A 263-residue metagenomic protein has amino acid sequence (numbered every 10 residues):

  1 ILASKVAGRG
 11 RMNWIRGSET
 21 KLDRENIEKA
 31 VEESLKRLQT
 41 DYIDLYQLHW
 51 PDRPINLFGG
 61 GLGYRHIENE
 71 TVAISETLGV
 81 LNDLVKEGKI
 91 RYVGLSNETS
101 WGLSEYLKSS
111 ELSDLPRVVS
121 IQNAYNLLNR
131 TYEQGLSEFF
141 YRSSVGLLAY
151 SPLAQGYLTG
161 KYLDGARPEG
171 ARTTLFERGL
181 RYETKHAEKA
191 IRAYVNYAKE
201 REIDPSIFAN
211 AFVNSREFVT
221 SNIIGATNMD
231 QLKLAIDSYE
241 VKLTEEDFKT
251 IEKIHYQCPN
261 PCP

Functional and structural regions predicted by a protein language model:
I1-L22, H49: Structural motif corresponding to the early beta-alpha repeats
I1-V6, E25, D41, K86: N-terminal binding-site loop/beta-alpha segment at the start of enzyme catalytic domains that lines or forms
A3-K5, D44-L48, L148-S151: Non-cysteine beta-strand/loop elements that form the S-adenosyl-L-methionine
N13-E28, Y64-V72: Active-site mouth loops of central-metabolism enzymes
D23-R37, L78, L103-L107: Short, acidic/polar
I27-Y42, G135-S144, D247: Short amphipathic alpha-helices and their capping/turn segments at secondary-structure boundaries
K36-G59: Active-site groove signature of glycoside hydrolases
P51-K253: Beta/alpha (TIM)-barrel catalytic core signal, keyed to glycine-rich beta->alpha loops juxtaposed to Asp/Glu that bind
